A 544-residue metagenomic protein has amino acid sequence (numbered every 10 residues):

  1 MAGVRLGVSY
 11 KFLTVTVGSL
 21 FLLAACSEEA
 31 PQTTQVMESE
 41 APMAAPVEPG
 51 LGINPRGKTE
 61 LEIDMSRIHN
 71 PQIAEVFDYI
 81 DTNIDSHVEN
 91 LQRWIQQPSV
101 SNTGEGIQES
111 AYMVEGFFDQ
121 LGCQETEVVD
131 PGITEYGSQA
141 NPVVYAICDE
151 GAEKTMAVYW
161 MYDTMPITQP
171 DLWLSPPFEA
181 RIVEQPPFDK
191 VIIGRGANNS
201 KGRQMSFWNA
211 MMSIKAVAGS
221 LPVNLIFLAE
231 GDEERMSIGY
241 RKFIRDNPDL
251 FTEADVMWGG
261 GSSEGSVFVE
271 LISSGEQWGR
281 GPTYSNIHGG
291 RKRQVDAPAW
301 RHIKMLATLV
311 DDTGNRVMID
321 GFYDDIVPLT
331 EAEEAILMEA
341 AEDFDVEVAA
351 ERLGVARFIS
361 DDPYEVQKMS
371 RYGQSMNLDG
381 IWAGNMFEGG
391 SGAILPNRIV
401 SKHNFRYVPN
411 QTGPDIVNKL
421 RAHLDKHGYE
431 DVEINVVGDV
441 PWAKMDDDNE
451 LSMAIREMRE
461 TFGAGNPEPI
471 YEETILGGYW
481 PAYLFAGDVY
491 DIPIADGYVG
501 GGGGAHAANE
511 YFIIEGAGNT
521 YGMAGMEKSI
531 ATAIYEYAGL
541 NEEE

Functional and structural regions predicted by a protein language model:
M1-T14: Bacterial N-terminal signal peptides that target proteins for export
L23-A25: C-terminal motif of bacterial Sec signal peptides marking the signal peptidase cleavage site
S27-E29: Bacterial signal peptide processing site
P31-G106, Q124: N-terminal hydrophobic or amphipathic helices/low-complexity stretches enriched in small/hydrophobic/Pro/Gly
N90, V100-K154, E179: A non-catalytic alpha/beta surface segment that caps or lines the substrate-entry region of metallo-dependent hydrolase
E153-I226, N519: Active-site metal-coordination/substrate-binding segment of hydrolases, especially metallo-dependent peptidases
G196-D361, Q367-Q374, H506, Y511-M523: Fold-level recognition of mixed alpha/beta catalytic cores in primary-metabolism enzymes, strongest
M318-R398, R406-A422, H427, D431-E544: An extended, acidic, His-containing surface patch that forms the Zn2+-binding/catalytic region of metallohydrolases
